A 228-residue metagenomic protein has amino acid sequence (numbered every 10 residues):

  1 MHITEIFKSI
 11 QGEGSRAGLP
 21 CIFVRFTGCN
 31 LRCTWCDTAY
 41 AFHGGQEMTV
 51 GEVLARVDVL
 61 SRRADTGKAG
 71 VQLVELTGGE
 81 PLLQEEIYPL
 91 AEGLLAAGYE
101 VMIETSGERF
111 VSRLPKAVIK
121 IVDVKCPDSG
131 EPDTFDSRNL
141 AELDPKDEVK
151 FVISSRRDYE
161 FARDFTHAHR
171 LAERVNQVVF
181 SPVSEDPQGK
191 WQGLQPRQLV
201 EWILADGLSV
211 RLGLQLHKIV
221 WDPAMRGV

Functional and structural regions predicted by a protein language model:
M1, P20-C21, R32-V118: Conserved Radical SAM active-site core
M1-R32: N-terminal pre-triad scaffold of radical SAM enzymes
T4-K8, E13-G14, Y40, R138-A141 (+1 more regions): Flexible, active-site-adjacent loop/turn segments at secondary-structure boundaries
I6, R56, L60, F165 (+1 more regions): Residues that form generic nucleotide/phosphate-binding pockets
I6, T27, A39, D123-K125: Generic beta-structure capping elements
R25, T77, V179: Conserved Rossmann-like nucleotide-binding pocket used by diverse enzymes that bind dinucleotide cofactors
T27, G78, I153: Conserved residues at beta->alpha junctions
L82-V228: Conserved AdoMet/S-adenosylmethionine-binding subsite of the radical SAM
